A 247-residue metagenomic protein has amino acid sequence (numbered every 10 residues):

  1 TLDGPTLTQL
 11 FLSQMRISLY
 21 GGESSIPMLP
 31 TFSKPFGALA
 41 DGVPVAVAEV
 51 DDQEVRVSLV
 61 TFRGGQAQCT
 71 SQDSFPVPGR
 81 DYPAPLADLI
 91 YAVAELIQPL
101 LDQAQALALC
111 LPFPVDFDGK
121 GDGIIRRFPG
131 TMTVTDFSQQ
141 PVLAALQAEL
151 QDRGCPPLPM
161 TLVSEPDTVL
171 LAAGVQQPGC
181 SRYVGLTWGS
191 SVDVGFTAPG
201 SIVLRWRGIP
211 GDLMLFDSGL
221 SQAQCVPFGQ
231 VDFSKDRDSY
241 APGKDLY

Functional and structural regions predicted by a protein language model:
T1-A46: N-terminal charged helix/coil linker that caps or initiates catalytic domains
L29-K34, A40-V45, Y91-P99, T168-G179: Short alpha-helical segments and helix-capping/turn motifs at coil-helix boundaries
P30-S71, F117, Y183-G200: Gly/Thr-rich phosphate-binding beta-strand-loop-beta motif of the actin/hexokinase/Hsp70
P35, Q176-V184, V192, F196-Y247: Active-site core segments that coordinate phosphate-bearing ligands/cofactors across diverse enzyme families
V50-D51, Q72-P78, L109-P114: Short loop/turn segments at strand-loop or loop-helix junctions that form parts of catalytic or ligand-binding pockets
S74-Y91, V115-R182, R205-P227: Glycine-rich phosphate-binding loop and adjoining helix at the ATP-binding site of ATP-dependent phosphoryl-transfer
V93-L107, L150-G154: Phosphate/pyrophosphate-binding loops at sites that engage ATP/ADP/AMP, CoA/4′-phosphopantetheine, polyphosphate
Q103-P112, M160-T161: Short glycine-rich phosphate-binding loop at a beta-alpha junction
